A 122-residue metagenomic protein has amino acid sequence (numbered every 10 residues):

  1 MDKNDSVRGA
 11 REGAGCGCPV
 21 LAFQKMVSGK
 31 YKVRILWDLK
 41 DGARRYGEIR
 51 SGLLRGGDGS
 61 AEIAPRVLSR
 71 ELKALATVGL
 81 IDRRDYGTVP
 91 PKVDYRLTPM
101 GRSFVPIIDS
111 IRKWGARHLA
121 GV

Functional and structural regions predicted by a protein language model:
D2-Q24: Short, Lys/Arg-enriched N-terminal segment that forms or immediately precedes the first helix of a structured domain
C16-V67: N-terminal helix-turn-helix DNA-binding core of bacterial DNA-binding proteins
A22, R50-G52, D58, T77 (+2 more regions): Non-catalytic interaction surface on structured domains
W37, A76, R112: A cross-family signal for key residues in well-ordered alpha-helices that form functional helical elements
D41, R70, P99-R102: DHp/HisKA dimerization-phosphoacceptor four-helix bundle of two-component histidine kinases and homologous
L54-Y86, P90: Canonical helix-turn-helix DNA-binding module
V89-I107: Basic, amphipathic "hinge/linker" alpha-helix immediately C-terminal to the N-terminal HTH DNA-binding motif
S103-G121: Short, solvent-exposed amphipathic helices
